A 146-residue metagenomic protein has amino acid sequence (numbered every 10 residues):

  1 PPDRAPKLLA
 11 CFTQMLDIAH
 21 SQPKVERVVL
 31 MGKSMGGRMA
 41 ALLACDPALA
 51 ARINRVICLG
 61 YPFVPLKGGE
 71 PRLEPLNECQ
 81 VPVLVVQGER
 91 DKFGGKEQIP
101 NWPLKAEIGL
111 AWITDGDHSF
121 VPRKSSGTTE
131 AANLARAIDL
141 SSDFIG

Functional and structural regions predicted by a protein language model:
P1-R27, D117, V121-K124: Serine-hydrolase catalytic machinery in alpha/beta-hydrolase-like enzymes
L30-G32, L59: Short beta-strand immediately N-terminal to the catalytic nucleophile in serine-hydrolase-like folds
G32-A40: Gly/Ala-rich beta-loop-alpha elbow adjacent to hydrolase catalytic centers
M39-L43, K67: Hydrolases whose catalytic domains are alpha/beta-hydrolase-1, hotdog thioesterase, or metallo-beta-lactamase-like
A50-F63: A conserved short beta-strand
E78-Q80, V85-Q87, D91: Short beta-strand/loop motif that positions the catalytic acidic residue of the alpha/beta-hydrolase fold
K92-Q98: Conserved alpha/beta-hydrolase "acid-adjacent" motif
K124-G146: Catalytic active-site module of serine/aspartate enzymes centered on a nucleophile-bearing elbow/loop
